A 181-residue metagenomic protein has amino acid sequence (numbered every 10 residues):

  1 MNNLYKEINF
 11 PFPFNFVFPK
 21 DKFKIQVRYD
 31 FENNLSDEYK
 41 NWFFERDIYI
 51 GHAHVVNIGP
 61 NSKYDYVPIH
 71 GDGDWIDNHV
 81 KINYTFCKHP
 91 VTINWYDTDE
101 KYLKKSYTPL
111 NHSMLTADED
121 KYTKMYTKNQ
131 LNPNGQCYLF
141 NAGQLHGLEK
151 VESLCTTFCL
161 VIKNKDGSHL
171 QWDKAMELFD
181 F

Functional and structural regions predicted by a protein language model:
M1-I58, K63-Y66: Non-heme Fe(II)/2-oxoglutarate
L4-P13, N94, L139, C159-V161: A general secondary-structure boundary signal
Y5, D77-N83, P90, L145 (+1 more regions): Extracellular structured ligand-interaction cores
F12, F86-K88, I162-D166: Non-catalytic surface loops within mature trypsin-like serine protease
W42-D47, G71-I76, K128-L131, L148-E152: A general structural signal for short secondary-structure junctions and capping/turn motifs
G59-C137: Catalytic core of non-heme Fe(II) oxygenases with the double-stranded beta-helix
P109-F181: Catalytic core of Fe(II)/2-oxoglutarate
